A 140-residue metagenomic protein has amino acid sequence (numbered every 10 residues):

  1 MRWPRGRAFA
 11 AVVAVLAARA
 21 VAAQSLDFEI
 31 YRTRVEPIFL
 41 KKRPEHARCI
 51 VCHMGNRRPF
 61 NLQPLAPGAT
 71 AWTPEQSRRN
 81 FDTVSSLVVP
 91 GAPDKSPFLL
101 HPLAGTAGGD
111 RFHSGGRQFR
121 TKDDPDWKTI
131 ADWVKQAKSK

Functional and structural regions predicted by a protein language model:
M1-A10: Bacterial N-terminal signal peptides that target proteins for export
A10-V15, D94: Residues at the start of alpha-helices and the adjacent loop-to-helix junctions
V13-A23: Hydrophobic h-region of N-terminal signal peptides that target proteins for export in Gram-negative bacteria
A22-K140: Aromatic- and Gly/Pro-enriched helix-to-coil junctions and flexible linker segments
